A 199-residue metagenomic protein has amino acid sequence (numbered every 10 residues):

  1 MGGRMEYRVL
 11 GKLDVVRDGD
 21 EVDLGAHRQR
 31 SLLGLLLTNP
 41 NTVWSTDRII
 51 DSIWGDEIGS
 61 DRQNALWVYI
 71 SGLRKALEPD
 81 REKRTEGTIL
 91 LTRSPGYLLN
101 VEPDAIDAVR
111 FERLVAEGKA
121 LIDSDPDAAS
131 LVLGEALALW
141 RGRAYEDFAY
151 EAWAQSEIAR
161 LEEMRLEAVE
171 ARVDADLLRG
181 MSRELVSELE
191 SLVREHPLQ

Functional and structural regions predicted by a protein language model:
M1-Q199: Intrinsically disordered, low-complexity protein-interaction/activation regions
